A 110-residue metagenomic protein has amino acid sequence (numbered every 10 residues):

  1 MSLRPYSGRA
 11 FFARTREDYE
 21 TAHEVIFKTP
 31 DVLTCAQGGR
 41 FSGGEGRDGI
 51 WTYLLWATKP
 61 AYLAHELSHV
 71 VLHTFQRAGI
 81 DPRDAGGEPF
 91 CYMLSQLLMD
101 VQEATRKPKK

Functional and structural regions predicted by a protein language model:
M1-T21: Charge-rich, low-complexity N-terminal segments
R14-P60, V70-T74: Active-site scaffold of zinc-dependent metalloenzymes
Q37, L67, L97-V101: Generic low-complexity, intrinsically disordered sequence content enriched in small uncharged/hydrophobic residues
Y62-H65: A short, structured loop/turn motif at beta-sheet edges
L67-D84, F90: Catalytic Zn2+-binding segment of zinc metalloproteases
D81-K110: Post-HExxH zinc-binding segment in Zn-dependent metallohydrolases
